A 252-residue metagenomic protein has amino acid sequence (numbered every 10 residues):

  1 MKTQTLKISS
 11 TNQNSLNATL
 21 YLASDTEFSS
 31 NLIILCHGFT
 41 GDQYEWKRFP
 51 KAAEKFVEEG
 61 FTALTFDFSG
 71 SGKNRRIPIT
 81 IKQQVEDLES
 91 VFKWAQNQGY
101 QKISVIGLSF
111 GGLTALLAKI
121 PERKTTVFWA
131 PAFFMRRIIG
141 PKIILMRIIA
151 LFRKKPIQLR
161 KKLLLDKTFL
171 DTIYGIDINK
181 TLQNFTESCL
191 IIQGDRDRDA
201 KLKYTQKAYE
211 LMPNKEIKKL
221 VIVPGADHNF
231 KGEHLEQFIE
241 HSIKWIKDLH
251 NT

Functional and structural regions predicted by a protein language model:
M1-T26: N-terminal cap/lid segment of alpha/beta-hydrolase-fold proteins
Q13-L16, E122-I217, I222, D227-T252: The alpha/beta-hydrolase serine catalytic core
S30, H37-D42, D195: Active-site glycine-rich loops that stabilize anionic/oxyanionic intermediates across multiple enzyme folds
L35-G38, T65: Structural cue for short, hydrophobic secondary-structure segments
T40-A53, K203: The serine-hydrolase catalytic nucleophile loop
E45, S69-Y100: Catalytic nucleophile-loop/oxyanion-hole region of alpha/beta-hydrolase and closely related hydrolase-like folds
A53-K73: Conserved alpha/beta-hydrolase
S90-R147: Primarily recognizes the serine-hydrolase "nucleophile elbow" in alpha/beta-hydrolase and SGNH/GDSL folds
